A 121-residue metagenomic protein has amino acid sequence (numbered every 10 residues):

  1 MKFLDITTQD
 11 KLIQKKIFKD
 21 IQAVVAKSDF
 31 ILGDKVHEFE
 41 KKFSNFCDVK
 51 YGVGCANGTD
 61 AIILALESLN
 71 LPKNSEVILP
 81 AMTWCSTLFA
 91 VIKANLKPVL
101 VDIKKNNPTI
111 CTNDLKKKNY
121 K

Functional and structural regions predicted by a protein language model:
M1-D29, D34: N-terminal "arm"/small-domain region of PLP-dependent enzymes with the aminotransferase-like
D5, I21, F43-S44, V77: Short hydrophobic motif
K16, E38, I110: Short, conserved clusters of charged catalytic residues that mark active-site and nucleotide-handling motifs
D29-E76, A90-A94, L100-V101: Phosphate-binding glycine-rich loop
E67-K121: PLP-dependent aminotransferase-like
